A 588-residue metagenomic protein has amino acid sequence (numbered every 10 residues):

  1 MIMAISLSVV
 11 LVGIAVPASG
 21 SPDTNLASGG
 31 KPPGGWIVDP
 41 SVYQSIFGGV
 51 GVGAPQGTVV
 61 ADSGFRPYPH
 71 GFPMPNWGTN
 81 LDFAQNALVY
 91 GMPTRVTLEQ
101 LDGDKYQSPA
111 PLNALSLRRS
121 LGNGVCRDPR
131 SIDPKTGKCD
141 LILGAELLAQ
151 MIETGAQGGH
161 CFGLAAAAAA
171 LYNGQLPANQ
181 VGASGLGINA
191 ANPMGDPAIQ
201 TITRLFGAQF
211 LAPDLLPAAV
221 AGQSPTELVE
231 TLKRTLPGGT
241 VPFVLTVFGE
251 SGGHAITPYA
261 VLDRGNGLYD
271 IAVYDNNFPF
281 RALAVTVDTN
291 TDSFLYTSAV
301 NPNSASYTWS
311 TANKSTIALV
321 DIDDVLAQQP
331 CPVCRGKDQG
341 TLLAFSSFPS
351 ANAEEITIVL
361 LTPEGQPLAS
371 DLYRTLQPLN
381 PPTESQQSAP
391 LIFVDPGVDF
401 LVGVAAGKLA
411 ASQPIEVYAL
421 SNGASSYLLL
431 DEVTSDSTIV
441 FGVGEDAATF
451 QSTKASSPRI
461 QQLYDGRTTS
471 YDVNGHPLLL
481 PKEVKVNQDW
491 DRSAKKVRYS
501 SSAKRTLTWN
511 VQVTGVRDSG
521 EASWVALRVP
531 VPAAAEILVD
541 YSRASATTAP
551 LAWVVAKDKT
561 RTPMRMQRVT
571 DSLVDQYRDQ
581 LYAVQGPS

Functional and structural regions predicted by a protein language model:
I2-G13: Bacterial N-terminal signal peptides
V16-S19: Sec/Tat signal peptide C-region and signal peptidase I cleavage site
S21-A191: Active-site-adjacent structural segments surrounding the nucleophilic cysteine of cysteine proteases and isopeptidases
C139-I152, T226-V229, L236-T246, R335-Q339: Short linear interaction motifs
A156-F162, T240-P242, G253-I256, L268-D270 (+1 more regions): Extracellular structured ligand-interaction cores
A167-G253, D263-N266, N276-F278: Conserved active-site-adjacent core of cysteine acyl-enzyme catalytic domains
G249-V320: Active-site signature of cysteine proteases
D324-S588: Extracellular glycoprotein-like low-complexity segments
